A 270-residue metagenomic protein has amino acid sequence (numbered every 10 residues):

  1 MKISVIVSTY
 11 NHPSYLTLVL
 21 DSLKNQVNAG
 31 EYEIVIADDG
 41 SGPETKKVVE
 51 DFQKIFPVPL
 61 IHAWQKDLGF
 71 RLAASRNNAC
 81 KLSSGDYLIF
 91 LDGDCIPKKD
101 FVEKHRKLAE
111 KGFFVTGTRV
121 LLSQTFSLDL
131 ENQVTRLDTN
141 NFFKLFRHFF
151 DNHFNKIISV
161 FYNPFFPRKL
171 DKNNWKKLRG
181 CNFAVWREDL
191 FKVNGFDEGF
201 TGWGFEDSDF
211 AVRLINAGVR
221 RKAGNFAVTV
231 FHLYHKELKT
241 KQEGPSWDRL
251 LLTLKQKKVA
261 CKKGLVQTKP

Functional and structural regions predicted by a protein language model:
K2-S4, E33, D209: Cell-envelope/extracellular polymer assembly enzymes that use nucleotide-activated donors
H12-N25: Short, well-formed alpha-helical segments that are part of the catalytic scaffolds of diverse glycosyltransferases
T17, P43-D51, D100: Acidic helix N-cap motif at the loop->helix transition within catalytic regions of sugar-transfer enzymes
S22, D38-V49, C95: A conserved acidic beta->alpha catalytic loop
E31-S41, I61-Q65: Short beta-strand/loop segment that forms part of the nucleotide-sugar
K66-S83, D100: Glycine-rich, basic loop-to-helix element that forms the pyrophosphate-binding segment of sugar-nucleotide handling
L88: Short aromatic/hydrophobic "clamp" motif used to bind/position activated sugar donors
D100-H148: Conserved donor NDP-sugar-binding/catalytic core segment of glycosyltransferases
